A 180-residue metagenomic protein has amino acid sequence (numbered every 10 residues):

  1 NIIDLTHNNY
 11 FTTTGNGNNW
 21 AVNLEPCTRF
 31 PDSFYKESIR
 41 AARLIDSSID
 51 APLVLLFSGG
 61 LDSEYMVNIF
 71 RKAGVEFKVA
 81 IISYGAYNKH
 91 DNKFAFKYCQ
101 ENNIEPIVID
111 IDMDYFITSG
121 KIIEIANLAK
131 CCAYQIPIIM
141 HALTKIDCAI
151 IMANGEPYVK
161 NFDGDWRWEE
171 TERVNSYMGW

Functional and structural regions predicted by a protein language model:
N1-P52, K72: RNA-binding accessory domains that recognize and position tRNA/RNA substrates
G15-G17, D32, C99, V108-E124: Extended charged low-complexity segments that act as oligomerization/scaffolding linkers
F30-A41, D62, N88-D91, L128-I138: Phosphate/oxyanion-binding active-site loops and adjacent basic polyanion-contact surfaces
S48-Q100: ATP-dependent adenylation/pyrophosphate-handling site
V54-L56, A80, I107-D110, C148-N154: A structural signal for short, well-ordered beta-strand segments and their strand-loop junctions that often border
G59-S63, Y84-N88, D112-F116, N154-V159: Short, solvent-exposed loop/turn segments at secondary-structure junctions
D114-D163: Conserved adenosine/adenylate-binding substructure
W166-W180: Short, flexible loop segments at boundaries between secondary-structure elements
